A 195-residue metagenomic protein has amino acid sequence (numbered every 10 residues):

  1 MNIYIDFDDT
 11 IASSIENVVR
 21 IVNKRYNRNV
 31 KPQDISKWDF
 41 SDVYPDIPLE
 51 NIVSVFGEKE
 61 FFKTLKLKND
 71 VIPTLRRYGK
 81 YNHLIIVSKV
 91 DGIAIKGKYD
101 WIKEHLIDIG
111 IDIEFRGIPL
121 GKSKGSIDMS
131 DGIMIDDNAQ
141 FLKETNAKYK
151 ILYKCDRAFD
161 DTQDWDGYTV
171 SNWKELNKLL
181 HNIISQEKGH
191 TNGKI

Functional and structural regions predicted by a protein language model:
M1-I5, H190-I195: Non-catalytic pre-domain segments flanking phosphatase-related domains
M1-N51: Active-site neighborhood of HAD-like aspartate-dependent phosphohydrolases
S54-I86, G92-K96: Short, acidic loop-to-helix structural element flanking the phosphoryl-transfer center in phosphate-processing enzymes
V87-K143: Substrate-recognition "cap/lid" segment bordering the active-site pocket of phosphatases
G117-G121, G167-K178: Short acidic-hydrophobic, aromatic-tinged amphipathic segments that line or gate anion-handling sites
G125-D128, E175-E187: Short amphipathic alpha-helix with an adjacent loop that forms part of the alpha/beta core around
I133-S171: Acidic, Mg2+-coordinating phosphoryl-transfer loop and its flanking beta/alpha structural elements, shared across
